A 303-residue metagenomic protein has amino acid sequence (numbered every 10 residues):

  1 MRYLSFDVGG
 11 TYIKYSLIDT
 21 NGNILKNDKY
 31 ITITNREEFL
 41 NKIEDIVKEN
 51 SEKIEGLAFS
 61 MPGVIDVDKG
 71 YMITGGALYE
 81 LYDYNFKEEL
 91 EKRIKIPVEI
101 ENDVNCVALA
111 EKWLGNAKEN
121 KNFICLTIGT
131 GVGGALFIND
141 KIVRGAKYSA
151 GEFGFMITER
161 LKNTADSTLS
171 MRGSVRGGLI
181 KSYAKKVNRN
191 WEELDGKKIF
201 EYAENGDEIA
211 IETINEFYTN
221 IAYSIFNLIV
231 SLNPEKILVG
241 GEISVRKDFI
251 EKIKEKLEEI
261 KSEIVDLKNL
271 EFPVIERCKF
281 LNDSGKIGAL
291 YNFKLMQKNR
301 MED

Functional and structural regions predicted by a protein language model:
M1-G56, V67-K69, L90-I96, W113-N120 (+1 more regions): ATP-binding/phosphotransfer module of carbohydrate and carboxylate kinases, centering on a glycine-rich
I24, M72, I142-V143: Hydrophobic "anchor" residues
I31-T34, E80, S149-E152: A short acidic/small-residue loop/turn micro-motif
M61, D68, I138-N139: A cytosolic small-molecule/anion-sensing beta-strand core signal
G70-D83: A charged helix-plus-loop insertion that forms the helical arch/lid used to bind and gate nucleic-acid substrates
V98-N102: General beta-strand structural signal in soluble alpha/beta enzymes
D103, G129, A289: Active-site glycine-centered loops adjacent to acidic/histidine catalytic or metal-binding residues that shape
E119-G173: Glycine-rich phosphate-binding loop of actin/hexokinase-like ATP-binding domains
